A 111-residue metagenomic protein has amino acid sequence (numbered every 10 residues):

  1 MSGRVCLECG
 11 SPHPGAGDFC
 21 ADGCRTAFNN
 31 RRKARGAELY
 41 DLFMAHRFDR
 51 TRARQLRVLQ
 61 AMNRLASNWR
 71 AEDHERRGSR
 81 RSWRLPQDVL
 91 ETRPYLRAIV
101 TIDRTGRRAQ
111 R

Functional and structural regions predicted by a protein language model:
M1-A34: BZIP DNA-binding basic region
R32-R111: Long, charged interaction segments in nuclear RNA/chromatin-associated proteins
